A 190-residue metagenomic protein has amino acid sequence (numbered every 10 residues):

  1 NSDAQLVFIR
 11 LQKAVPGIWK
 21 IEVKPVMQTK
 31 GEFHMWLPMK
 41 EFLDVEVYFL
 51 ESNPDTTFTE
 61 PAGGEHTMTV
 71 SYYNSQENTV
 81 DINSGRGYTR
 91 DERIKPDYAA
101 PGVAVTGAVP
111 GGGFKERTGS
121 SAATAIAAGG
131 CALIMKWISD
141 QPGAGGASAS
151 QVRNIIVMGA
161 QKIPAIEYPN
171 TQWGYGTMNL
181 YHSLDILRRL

Functional and structural regions predicted by a protein language model:
Q5, I9-A108, M158-A160: Catalytic-core segments of hydrolase enzymes
T56, E65, N78, G129 (+3 more regions): Generic recognition of stable, solvent-exposed alpha-helical segments in well-folded globular domains
N74, R90, A122, A132 (+1 more regions): Short, flexible micro-motifs
N83-G85, R117, Q172-G174: Short glycine/serine/threonine-biased micro-segments
I94, I126, K136, Y181-S183: Residue-level recognition of conserved structural "scaffold" positions that shape functional pockets and channels
V103-Y168: Hydrolase catalytic cores
I166-L190: C-terminal domain-closing interface element
